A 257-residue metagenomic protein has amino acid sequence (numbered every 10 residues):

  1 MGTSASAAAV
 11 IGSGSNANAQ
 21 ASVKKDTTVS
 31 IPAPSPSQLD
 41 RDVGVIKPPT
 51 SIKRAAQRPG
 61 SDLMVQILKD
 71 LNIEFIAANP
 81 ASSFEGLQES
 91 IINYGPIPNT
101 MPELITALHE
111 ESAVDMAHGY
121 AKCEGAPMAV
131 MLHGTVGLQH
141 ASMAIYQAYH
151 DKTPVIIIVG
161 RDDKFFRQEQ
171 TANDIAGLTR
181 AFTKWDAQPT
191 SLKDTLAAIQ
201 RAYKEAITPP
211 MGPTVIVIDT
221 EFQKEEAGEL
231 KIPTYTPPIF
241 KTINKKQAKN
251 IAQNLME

Functional and structural regions predicted by a protein language model:
G2-G12, N18-E257: N-terminal alpha/beta PP-like core and its mobile active-site loop of ThDP/TPP-dependent enzymes
